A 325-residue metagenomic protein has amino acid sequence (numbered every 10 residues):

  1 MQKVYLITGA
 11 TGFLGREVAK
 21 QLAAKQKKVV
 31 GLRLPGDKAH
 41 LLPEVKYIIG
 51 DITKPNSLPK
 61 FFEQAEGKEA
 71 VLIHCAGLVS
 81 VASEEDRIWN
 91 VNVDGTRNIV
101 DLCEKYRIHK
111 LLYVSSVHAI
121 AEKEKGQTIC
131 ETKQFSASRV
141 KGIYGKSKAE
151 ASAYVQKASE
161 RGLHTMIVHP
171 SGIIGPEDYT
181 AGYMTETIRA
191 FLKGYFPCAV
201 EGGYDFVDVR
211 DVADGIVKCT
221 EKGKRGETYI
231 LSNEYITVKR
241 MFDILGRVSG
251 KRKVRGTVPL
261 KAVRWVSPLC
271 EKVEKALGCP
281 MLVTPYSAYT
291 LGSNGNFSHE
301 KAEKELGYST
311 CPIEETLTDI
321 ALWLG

Functional and structural regions predicted by a protein language model:
V4-K25: N-terminal Rossmann NAD(P)H-binding glycine-rich loop of SDR-like oxidoreductase domains
D37, L41, I49-D94, N98 (+1 more regions): NAD(P)H-binding glycine-rich loop region in Rossmannoid oxidoreductase-like domains and their noncatalytic homologs
V81, V117-Q127, I173-G182: Conserved catalytic-site region of short-chain dehydrogenase/reductase
D94-I143: Conserved Rossmann-fold NAD(P)-dependent oxidoreductase catalytic core, especially the SDR/UDP-sugar
N98, E150, Y183, V200-E221 (+1 more regions): Substrate-positioning beta->alpha
V140-M166: Active-site Tyr-X1-5-Lys
G162-I167, S171-Y204: NAD(P)-dependent short-chain dehydrogenase/reductase
G215-L282, H299, K304, P312-I313 (+1 more regions): Mid/C-terminal beta-alpha module of Rossmann-like enzyme folds, strongest in SDR-family dehydrogenases/epimerases
